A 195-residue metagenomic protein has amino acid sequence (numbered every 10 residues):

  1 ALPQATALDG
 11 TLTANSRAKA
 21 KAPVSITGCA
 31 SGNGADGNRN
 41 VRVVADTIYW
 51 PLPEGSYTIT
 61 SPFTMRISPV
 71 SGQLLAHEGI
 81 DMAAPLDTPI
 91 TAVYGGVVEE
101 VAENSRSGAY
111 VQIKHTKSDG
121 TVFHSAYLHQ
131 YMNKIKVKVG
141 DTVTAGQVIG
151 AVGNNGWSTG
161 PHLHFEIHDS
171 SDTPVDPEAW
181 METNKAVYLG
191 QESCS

Functional and structural regions predicted by a protein language model:
A1-G34, S195: N-terminal secretion targeting segments of exported proteins
A22-A109: Surface-exposed, glycine-biased beta-strand/turn segments
H77-G79, H129, H162-E166: Histidine-centered divalent metal-coordination motifs
M82, Y110-V111, G146-G156: Short hydrophobic beta/alpha edge segments that flank linear recognition/processing sites
P85, T91, V101, T121-G146 (+1 more regions): Short histidine-centered loop motifs in beta-beta connectors
R106-I113, P161-F165: Short aromatic-glycine-enriched beta-strand elements
I113-V122: OB-fold (S1/OB) nucleic-acid-binding surfaces
I135, D141, E166-S195: Acidic, glycine-rich catalytic/binding loops that coordinate metals and/or anionic ligands
